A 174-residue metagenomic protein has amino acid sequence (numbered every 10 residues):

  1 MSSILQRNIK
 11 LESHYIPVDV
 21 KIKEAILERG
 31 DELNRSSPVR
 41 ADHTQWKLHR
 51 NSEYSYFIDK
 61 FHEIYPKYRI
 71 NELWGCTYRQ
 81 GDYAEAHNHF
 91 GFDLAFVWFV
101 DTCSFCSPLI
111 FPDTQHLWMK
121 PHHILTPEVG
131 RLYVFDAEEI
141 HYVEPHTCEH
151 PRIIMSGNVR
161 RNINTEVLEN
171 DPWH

Functional and structural regions predicted by a protein language model:
M1-K67, L73-C76, Y83, W173: Non-heme Fe(II)/2-oxoglutarate
R69-P145, H150-I154, R161-W173: Catalytic core of non-heme Fe(II) oxygenases with the double-stranded beta-helix
